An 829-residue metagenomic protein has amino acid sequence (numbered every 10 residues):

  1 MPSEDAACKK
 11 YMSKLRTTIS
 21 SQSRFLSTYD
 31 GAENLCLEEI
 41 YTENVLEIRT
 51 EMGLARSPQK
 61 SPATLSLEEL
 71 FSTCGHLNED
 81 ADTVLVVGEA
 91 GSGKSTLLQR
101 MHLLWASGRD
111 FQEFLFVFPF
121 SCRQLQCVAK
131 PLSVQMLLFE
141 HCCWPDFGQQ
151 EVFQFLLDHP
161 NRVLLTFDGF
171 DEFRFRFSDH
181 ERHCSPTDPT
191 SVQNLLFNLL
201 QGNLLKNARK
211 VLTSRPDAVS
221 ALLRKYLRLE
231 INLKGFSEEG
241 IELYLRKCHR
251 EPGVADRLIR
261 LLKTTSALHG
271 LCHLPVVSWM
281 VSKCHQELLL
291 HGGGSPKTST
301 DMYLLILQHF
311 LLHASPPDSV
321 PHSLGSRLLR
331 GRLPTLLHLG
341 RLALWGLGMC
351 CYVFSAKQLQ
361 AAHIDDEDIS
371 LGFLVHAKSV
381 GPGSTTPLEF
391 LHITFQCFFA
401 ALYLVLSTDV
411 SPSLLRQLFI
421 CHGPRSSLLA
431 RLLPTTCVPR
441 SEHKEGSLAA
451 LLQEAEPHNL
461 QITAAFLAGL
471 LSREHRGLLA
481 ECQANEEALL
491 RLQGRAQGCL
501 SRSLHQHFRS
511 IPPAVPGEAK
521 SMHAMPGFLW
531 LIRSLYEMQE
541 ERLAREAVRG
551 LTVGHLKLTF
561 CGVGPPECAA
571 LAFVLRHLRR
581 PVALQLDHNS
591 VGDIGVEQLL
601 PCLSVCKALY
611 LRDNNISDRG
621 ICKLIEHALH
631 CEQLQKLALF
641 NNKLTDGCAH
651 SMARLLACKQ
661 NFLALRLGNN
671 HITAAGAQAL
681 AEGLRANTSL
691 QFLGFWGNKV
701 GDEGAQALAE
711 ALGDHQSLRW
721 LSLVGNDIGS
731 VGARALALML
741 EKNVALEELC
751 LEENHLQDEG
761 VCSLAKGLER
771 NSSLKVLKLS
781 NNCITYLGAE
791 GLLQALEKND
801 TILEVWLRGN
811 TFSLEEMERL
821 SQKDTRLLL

Functional and structural regions predicted by a protein language model:
M1-Q126, L132-L164, F170-P216, S220-E242 (+9 more regions): Leucine-enriched alpha-helical scaffold segments used for protein-protein interaction
E753: Extracellular carbohydrate recognition and processing domains and analogous Trp-centered ligand-binding platforms
F812-S813: Extracellular beta-strand scaffolds
